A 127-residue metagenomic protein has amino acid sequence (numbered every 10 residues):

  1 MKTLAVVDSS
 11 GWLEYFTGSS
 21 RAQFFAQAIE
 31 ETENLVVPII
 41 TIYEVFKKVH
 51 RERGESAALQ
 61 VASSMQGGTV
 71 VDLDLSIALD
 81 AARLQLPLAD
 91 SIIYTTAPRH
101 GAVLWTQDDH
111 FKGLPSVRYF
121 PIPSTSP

Functional and structural regions predicted by a protein language model:
M1-V37, V49-A62, T125-P127: Short, well-structured N-terminal submotif of metal-dependent ribonuclease cores
K2, G67-G68, Y94, P98-P127: Acidic, PIN/NYN-like endoribonuclease modules and their adjacent C-terminal/linker elements
V7-D8, V37-P38, L86-D90, D108 (+1 more regions): Histidine- and aromatic-rich ligand-binding microenvironments
S10, S76, S91-T95: Active-site phosphate/pyrophosphate-handling residues
W12-L13, I42, A78, F111-K112: A generic structural signal for short hydrophobic patches within well-formed alpha-helices
T41-E44, S64-L84: Acidic catalytic patch
